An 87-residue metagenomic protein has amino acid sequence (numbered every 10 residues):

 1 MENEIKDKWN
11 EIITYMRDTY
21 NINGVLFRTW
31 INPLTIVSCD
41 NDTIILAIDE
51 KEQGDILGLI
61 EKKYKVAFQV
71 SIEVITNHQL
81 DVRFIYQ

Functional and structural regions predicted by a protein language model:
M1-Q87: Intrinsically disordered, low-complexity basic tails and flexible linkers associated with large NTP-driven
